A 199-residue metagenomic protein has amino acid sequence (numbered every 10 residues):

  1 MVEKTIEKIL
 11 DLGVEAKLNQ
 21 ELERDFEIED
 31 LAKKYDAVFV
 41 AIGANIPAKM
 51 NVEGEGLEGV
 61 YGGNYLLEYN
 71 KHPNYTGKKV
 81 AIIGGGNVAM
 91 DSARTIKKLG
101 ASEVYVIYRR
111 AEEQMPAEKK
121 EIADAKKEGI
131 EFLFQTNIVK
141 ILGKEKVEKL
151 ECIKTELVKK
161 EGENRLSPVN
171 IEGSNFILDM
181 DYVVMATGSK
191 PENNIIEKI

Functional and structural regions predicted by a protein language model:
V2-E3, M90: Short, well-ordered alpha-helical scaffold segments within catalytic/effector domains
E3-I6, L10-A48, N64-K71, K98-I199: A Rossmann-like FAD-binding core segment of flavoenzymes
N45, G56, G86-V88, K190: Gly/Ser/Thr-rich beta-alpha loop segments that engage phosphate groups in nucleotides
M50-G54: Conserved catalytic-core motifs of eukaryotic protein kinase domains, centered on the activation segment
L57, G77, M180: Active-site acidic short loop of glycosyltransferases
P73-S102: Rossmann-like NAD(P)H-binding beta-loop-alpha module
